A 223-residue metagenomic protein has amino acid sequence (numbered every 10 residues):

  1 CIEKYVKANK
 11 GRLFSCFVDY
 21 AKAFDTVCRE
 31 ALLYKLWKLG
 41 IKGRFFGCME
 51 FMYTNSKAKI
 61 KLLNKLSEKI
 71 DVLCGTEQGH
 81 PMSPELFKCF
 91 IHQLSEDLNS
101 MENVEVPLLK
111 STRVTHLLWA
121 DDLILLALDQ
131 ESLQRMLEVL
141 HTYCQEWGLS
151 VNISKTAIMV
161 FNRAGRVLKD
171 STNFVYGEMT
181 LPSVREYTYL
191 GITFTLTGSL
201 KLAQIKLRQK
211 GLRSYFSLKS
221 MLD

Functional and structural regions predicted by a protein language model:
C1-E3, V104-E105, L109-T112, Q145 (+1 more regions): Eukaryotic intrinsically disordered and solvent-exposed regulatory patches
C1-Q93, D97: Conserved pre-catalytic core of RNA-dependent polymerases
A8-K10, T115-L118, P182-E186: Short, flexible turn/loop "capping" segments at secondary-structure junctions
V18, E30, Y34, G47 (+8 more regions): Amphipathic alpha-helical interface elements that mediate macromolecular binding in regulatory proteins
K22-L39, G75-T76, H116-E146, F161-R166 (+1 more regions): Catalytic palm subdomain of template-directed nucleic-acid polymerases, centered on the conserved carboxylate motif
N64-L66, V151-R185: Short, conserved micro-motifs composed of acidic
L86-A120, I124-L126: Active-site palm subdomain of RNA-directed nucleic acid polymerases
Y176-D223: Basic, alpha-helical interaction scaffolds
